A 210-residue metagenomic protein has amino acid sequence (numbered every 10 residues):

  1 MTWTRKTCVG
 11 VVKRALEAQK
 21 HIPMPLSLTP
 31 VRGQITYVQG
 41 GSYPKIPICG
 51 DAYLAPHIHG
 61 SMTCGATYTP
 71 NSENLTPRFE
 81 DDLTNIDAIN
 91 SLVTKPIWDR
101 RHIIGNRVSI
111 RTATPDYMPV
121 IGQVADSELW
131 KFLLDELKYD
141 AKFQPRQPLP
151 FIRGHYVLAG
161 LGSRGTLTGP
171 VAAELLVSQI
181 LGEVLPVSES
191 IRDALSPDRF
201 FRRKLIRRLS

Functional and structural regions predicted by a protein language model:
M1-N106, R111-P115: Flavin-dependent oxidoreductases
D99-S210: C-terminal catalytic lobe of FAD-dependent flavoproteins
